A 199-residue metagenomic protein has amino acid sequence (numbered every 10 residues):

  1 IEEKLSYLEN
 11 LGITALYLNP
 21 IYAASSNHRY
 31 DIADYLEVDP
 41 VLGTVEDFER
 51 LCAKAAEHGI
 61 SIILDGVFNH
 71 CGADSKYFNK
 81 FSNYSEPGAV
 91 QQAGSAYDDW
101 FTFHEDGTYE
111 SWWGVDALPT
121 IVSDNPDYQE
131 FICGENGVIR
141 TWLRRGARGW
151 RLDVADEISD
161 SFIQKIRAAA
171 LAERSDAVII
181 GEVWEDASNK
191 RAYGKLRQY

Functional and structural regions predicted by a protein language model:
I1, D31-V45, A73, G114-E130 (+1 more regions): The substrate-binding groove and active-site-proximal loops of carbohydrate-active enzymes, especially glycoside
I1-L64, N69-C71, K76-K80: N-terminal structural segment of carbohydrate-active enzymes
I1-Y7, D124-L143: Short, acidic/polar
N10, G94, N136, T141-G146 (+1 more regions): Alpha-helix termination/capping residues and helix-transition junctions
N27-D39, F68-E110, Y193-Y199: Aromatic- and acidic-residue-enriched segments that line the glycan-binding/catalytic groove of carbohydrate-active
E46, C133-G134, S161: Residue-level recognition of alpha-helix initiation/capping sites
C52, A56-H58, H70, N79-E86 (+3 more regions): Active-site-proximal helices and loops of the catalytic beta/alpha 8
